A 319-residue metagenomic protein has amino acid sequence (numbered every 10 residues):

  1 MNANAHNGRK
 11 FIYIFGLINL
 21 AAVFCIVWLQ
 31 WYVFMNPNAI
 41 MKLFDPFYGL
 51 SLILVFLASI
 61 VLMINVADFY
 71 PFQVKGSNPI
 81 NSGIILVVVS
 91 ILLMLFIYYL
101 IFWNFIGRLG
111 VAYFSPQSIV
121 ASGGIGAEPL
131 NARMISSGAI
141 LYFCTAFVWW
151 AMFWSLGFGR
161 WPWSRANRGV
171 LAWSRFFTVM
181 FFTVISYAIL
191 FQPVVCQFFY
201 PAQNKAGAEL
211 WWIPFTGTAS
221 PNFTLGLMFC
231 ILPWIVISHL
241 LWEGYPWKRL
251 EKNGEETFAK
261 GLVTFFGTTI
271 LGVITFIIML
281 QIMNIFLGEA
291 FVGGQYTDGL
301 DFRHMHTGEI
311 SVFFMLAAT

Functional and structural regions predicted by a protein language model:
M1-M63: N-terminal signal-anchor module of multipass membrane proteins
M1-N7, N36-A39, S59-I84, V111 (+5 more regions): Cytoplasmic membrane-interface regions of multi-pass membrane proteins
F11-W28, L86-M94, T178-F182, G267-T268: Alpha-helical transmembrane segments
F15, L43-S59, V87, Y98-Y99 (+5 more regions): Alpha-helical transmembrane segments of polytopic membrane proteins
C25-A39, F96-V120, S186-E209, I274-Q295: Membrane-helix interface motif
I26-Q30, L210, G226-W247, K260-T319: C-terminal transmembrane-bundle signature of multipass membrane proteins, characterized by strong activation on
L62-A67, L100-G110, Y142-A146, F191-V195 (+3 more regions): Juxtamembrane/interfacial segments around transmembrane helices
Y99-R108, G124-F198, G217-L225: Long, acidic/polar, low-complexity amphipathic helices and coiled-coil-like
